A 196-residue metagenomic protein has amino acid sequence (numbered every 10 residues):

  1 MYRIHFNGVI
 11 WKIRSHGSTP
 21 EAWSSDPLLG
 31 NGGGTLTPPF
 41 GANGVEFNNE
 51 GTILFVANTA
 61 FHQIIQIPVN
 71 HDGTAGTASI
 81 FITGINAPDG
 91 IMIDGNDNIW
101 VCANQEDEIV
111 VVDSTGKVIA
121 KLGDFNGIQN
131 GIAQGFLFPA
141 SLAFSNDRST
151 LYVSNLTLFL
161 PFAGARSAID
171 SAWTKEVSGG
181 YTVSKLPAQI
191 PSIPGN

Functional and structural regions predicted by a protein language model:
M1-S25: Hydrophobic alpha-helical segments and helix pairs
M1-Y2, N7, L28-I53, F81-I99 (+3 more regions): Beta-rich, blade/repeat-based domains predominating in secreted/periplasmic proteins but also intracellular
R3-F6, P38, T59-H62, N104-Q105 (+1 more regions): Short, solvent-exposed loop/turn segments at conserved positions within beta-propeller repeat blades
I4-F6, S15, E50, N58-T59 (+4 more regions): Short loop/turn segments immediately following the C-termini of beta-strands
G8-W11, H62-I64, D107-V110, F159-P161 (+1 more regions): Structural signal for beta-propeller blades
K12-I13, S167-S192: Beta-propeller blade signature
R14-S18, P68-G73, D113-K117, P187-I190: Short loop/turn segments that connect beta-strands within beta-propeller blades
P20-L28, A75-T83, I119-N126, K185-A188 (+1 more regions): Beta-propeller fold detector
